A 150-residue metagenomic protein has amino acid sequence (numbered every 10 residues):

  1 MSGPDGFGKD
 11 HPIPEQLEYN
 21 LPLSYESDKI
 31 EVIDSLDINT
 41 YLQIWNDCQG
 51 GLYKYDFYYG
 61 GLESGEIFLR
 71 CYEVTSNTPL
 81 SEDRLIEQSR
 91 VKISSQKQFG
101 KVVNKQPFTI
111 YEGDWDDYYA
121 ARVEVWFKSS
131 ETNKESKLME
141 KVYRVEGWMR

Functional and structural regions predicted by a protein language model:
M1-I30: A eukaryote-biased signal for short, well-structured alpha-helical docking elements
G3-D10, Y58, S130-R150: Short beta-strand elements
P22-R70: Contiguous beta-strand segments within globular domains
Y53-Y55, A121-V123, K141: Hydrophobic residues positioned within well-ordered beta-strands of beta-sheet architectures
L69-E73, V125: Conserved aromatic beta-strand anchor motif in extracellular beta-sandwich/beta-rich domains
Y72-S81, S130: Change "in extracellular beta-sheet-rich domains … of secreted and cell-surface proteins" to "in beta-sheet-rich domains
N77-S89, K137: Surface-exposed loop/edge segments in extracytoplasmic proteins
E87-E131: Short, solvent-exposed, Trp/other aromatic-anchored flexible loops in extracytoplasmic proteins
